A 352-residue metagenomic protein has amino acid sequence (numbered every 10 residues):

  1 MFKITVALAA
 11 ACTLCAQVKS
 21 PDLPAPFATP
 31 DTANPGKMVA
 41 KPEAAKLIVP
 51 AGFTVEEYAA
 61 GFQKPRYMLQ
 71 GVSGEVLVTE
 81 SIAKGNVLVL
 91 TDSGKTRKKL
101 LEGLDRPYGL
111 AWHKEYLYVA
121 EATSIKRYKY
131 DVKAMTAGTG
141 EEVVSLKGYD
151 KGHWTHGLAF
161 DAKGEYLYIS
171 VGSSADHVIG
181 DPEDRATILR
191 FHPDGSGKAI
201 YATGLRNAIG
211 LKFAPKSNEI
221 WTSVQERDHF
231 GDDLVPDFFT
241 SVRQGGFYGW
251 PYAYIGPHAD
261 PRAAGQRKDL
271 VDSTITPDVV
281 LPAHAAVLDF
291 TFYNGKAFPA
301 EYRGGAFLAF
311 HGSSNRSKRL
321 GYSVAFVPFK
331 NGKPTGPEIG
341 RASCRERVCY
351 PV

Functional and structural regions predicted by a protein language model:
Q17-P50, T155, S173-D176, A186 (+3 more regions): Beta-propeller domain segments
T54, K64, A83, T96 (+9 more regions): Beta-rich catalytic cores
E56-A59, T96-L101, E141-K147, S196-Y201 (+3 more regions): A short beta-strand motif characteristic of beta-propeller blades
Q70-S73, W112-K114, F160-G164, A214-S217 (+1 more regions): Residue-level detector of Asp-centered blade-edge/turn motifs that repeat once per structural unit in beta-propeller
S73, S81-I82, A122-S124, Y130 (+3 more regions): Short loop/turn segments immediately following the C-termini of beta-strands
L77-T79, V119, Y168-S170, W221-V224 (+1 more regions): Residue position within the beta-strands of beta-propeller blades
R97, L101, R106, A111-H113 (+4 more regions): Asp-box/WD-like beta-propeller blade repeats and closely related beta-sheet repeat scaffolds
E346-V352: Positively charged, low-complexity/disordered segments
